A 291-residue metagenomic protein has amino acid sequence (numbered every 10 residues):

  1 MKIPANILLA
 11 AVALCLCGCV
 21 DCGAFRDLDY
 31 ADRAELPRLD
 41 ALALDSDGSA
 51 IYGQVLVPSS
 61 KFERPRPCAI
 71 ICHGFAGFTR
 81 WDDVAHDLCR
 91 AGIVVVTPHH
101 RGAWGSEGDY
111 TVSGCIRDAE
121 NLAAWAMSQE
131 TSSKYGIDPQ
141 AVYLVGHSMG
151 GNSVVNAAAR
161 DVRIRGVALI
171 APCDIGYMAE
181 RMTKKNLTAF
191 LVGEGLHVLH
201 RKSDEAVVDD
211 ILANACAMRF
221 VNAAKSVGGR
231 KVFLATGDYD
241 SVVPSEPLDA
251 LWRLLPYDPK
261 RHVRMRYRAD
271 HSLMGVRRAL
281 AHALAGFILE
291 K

Functional and structural regions predicted by a protein language model:
C22-F62: N-terminal cap/lid segment of alpha/beta-hydrolase-fold proteins
R66, C72-G77: Active-site glycine-rich loops that stabilize anionic/oxyanionic intermediates across multiple enzyme folds
F75-D87, E246: The serine-hydrolase catalytic nucleophile loop
C89-E107: Conserved alpha/beta-hydrolase
Y110-G136: Alpha/beta-hydrolase active-site loop
K134-S148: Alpha/beta-hydrolase fold nucleophile elbow
N156-V207: Hydrolase active-site cap/lid region
V207-H282: Serine-hydrolase catalytic core
